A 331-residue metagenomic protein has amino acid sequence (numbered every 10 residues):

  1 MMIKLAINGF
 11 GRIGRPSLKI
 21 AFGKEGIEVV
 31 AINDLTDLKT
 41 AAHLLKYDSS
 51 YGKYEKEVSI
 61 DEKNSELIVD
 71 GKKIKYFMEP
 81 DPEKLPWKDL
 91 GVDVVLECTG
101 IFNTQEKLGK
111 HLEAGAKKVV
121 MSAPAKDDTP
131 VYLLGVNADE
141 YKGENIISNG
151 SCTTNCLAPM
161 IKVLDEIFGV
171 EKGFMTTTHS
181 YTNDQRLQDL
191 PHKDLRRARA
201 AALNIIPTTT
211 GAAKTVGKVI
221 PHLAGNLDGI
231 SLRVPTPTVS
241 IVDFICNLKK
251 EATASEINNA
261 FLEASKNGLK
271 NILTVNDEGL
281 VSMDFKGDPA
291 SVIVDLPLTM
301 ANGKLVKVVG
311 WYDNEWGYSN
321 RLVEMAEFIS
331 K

Functional and structural regions predicted by a protein language model:
M2-A198, E324: N-terminal Rossmann-like NAD(P) cofactor-binding subdomain of oxidoreductases, focused on the glycine-rich
N8, R12, K39, L90 (+11 more regions): Conserved active-site and cofactor/substrate-binding residues in soluble primary-metabolism enzymes
S17, A21, E25, T36 (+7 more regions): Structural signal for hydrophobic packing residues in well-ordered secondary-structure cores of soluble enzyme domains
L18, G109, A158-D165, T176 (+7 more regions): Predominant activation on well-ordered alpha-helical scaffold segments within soluble catalytic domains
E140-Y141, R197, V234-S240, M300-G303: Short, flexible turn/loop "capping" segments at secondary-structure junctions
G143-E144, A200-A202, V239-D243, L305-K307: Short, solvent-exposed beta-strand edge segments and adjacent coil->beta transition regions
E166, V170-P237: Acidic, glycine-rich segments within the central catalytic cores of soluble metabolic enzymes that bind/position
G229, I241-K331: C-terminal active-site/capping subdomain that shapes the small-molecule cofactor and substrate pocket of enzyme
